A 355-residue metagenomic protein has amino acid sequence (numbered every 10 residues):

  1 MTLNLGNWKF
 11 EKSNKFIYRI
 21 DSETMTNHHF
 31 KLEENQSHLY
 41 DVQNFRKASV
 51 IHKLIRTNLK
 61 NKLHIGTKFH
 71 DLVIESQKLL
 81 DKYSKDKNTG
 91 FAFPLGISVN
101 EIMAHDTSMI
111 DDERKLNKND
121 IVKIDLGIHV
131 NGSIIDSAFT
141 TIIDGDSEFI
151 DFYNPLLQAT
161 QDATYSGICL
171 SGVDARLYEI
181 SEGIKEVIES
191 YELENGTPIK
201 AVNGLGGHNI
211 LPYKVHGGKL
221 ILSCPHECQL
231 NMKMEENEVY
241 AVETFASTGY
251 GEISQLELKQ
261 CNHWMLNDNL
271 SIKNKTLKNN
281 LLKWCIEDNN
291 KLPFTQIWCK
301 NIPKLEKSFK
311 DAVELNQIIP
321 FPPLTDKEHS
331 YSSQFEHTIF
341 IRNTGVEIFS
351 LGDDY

Functional and structural regions predicted by a protein language model:
M1-Y355: Active-site neighborhoods and metal-handling regions in enzymes and metal-associated proteins
